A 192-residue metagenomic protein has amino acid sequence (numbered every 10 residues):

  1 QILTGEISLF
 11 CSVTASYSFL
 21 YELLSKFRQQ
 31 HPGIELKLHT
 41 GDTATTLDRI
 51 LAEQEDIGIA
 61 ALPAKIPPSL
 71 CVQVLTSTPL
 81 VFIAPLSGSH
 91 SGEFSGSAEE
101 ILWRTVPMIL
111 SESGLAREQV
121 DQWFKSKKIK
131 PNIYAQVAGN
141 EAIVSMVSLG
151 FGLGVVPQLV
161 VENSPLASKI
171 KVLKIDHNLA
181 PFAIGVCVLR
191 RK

Functional and structural regions predicted by a protein language model:
Q1-I7, L102-T105: Immediate post-signal peptide segment of exported/extracytoplasmic ligand-binding proteins
T4-I66, V137: Central regulatory/effector-binding core of bacterial HTH transcription factors
E6-F10, G58, I83, I109 (+2 more regions): Short, well-ordered beta-strand segments
F19, K171-K192: A late-sequence structural motif
Q30, G41-V106, V160: Acidic, Gly/Pro-rich loop/turn segments at junctions of secondary structure
D42-E55, A61, L115-K171: Hydrophobic hinge/microswitch elements
C71-V81, Q158, S168-P181: Short beta-strand->loop
G92-A98, T105-K127: Secondary-structure junction motif
